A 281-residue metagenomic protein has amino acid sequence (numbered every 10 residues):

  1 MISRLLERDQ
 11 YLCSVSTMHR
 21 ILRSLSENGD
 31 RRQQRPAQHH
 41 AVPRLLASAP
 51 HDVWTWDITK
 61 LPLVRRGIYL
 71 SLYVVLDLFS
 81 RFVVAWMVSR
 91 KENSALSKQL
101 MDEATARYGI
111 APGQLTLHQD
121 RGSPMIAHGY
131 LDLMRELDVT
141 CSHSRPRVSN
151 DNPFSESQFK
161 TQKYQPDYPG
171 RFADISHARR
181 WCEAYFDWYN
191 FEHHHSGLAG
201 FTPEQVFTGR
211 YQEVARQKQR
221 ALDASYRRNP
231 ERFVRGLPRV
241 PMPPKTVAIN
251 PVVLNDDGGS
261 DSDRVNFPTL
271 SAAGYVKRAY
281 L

Functional and structural regions predicted by a protein language model:
M1, M18, D57, V75 (+10 more regions): Mobile genetic element proteins and their domesticated derivatives, centered on retroelements and DNA transposons
M1-V53, P146-V148, V206-K218: Basic, flexible linker segments flanking DNA-binding modules in nucleic acid-interacting mobile-element proteins
R35, T116-R121, R135-F154, Y168-I175: RNase H-like polynucleotidyl transferase catalytic core
D52, F82, S94, Q99-D102 (+2 more regions): Retroviral integrase
D52, W56-V84: An active-site-proximal beta-strand-loop segment
I68, M87-A111, I126: Active-site beta-loop-alpha junctions of metal-dependent nucleic acid enzymes, especially the RNase H-like/DDE
I110-A127, R145-S149, A199-E204: Acidic/histidine-rich, metal-coordinating catalytic segments
R135-V139, T161-L281: C-terminal domain-tail junction helix/linker
